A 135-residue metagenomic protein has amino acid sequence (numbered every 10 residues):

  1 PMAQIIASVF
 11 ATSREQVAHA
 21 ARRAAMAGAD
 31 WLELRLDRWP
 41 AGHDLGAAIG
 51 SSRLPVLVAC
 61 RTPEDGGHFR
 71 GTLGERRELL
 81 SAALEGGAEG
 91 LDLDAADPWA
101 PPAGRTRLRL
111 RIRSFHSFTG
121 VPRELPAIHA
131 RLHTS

Functional and structural regions predicted by a protein language model:
A3-A18, T62-G74, S114-R123: Active-site mouth loops of central-metabolism enzymes
S8-F10, W31-W39, A59, R76-A100 (+2 more regions): Catalytic beta/alpha-barrel core
A11, A18, A24, W31-S51: Extreme N-terminal leader/targeting regions
V17-A21, L45-I49, R70-L73, W99-R105 (+1 more regions): Distinct, well-ordered alpha-helical segments
R22-R23, G28, R77-S81, R131: Short, flexible, solvent-exposed loop/turn segments with mixed acidic/basic and small polar residues
G42-G66, A103-R113: Alpha-helix-loop-beta-strand connector modules within alpha/beta enzyme cores
